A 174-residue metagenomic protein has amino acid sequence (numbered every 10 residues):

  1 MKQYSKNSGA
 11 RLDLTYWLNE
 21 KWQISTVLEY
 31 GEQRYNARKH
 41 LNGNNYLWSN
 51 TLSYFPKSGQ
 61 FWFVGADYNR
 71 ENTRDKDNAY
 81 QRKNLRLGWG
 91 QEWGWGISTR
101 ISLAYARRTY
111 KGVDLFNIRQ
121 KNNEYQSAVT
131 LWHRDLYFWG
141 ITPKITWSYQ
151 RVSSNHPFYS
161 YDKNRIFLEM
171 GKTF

Functional and structural regions predicted by a protein language model:
M1-F174: Gram-negative and organellar
